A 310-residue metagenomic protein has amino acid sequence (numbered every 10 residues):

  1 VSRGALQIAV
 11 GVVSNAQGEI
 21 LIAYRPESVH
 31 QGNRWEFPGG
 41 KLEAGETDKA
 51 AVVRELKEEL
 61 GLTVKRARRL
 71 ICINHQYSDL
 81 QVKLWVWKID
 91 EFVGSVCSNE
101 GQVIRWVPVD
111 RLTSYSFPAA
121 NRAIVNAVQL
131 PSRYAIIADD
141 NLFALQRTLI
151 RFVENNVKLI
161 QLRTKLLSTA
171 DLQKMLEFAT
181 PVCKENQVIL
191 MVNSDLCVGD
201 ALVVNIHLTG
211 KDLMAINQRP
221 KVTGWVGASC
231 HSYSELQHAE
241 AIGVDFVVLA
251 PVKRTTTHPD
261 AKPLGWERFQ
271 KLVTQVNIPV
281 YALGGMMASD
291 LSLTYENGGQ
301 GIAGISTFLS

Functional and structural regions predicted by a protein language model:
V1-L21, C72: Conserved N-terminal beta-strand and adjoining loop/helix that marks the start of the Nudix/MutT-like hydrolase domain
E19-E59, I71: Conserved Nudix-box catalytic region and its N-terminal flanking loop in Nudix hydrolases and closely related
I73-S95: Active-site-adjacent beta-strand/loop module that shapes the phosphate/pyrophosphate-binding cleft
V86-K88, V96-Q129: NUDIX/MutT-family hydrolases
T164, G210-R219, F246-D260, G285-S310: Glycine-rich phosphate-binding active-site loops on the catalytic face of alpha/beta enzymes
Q173-S194, Q218-S232, D260-M287: Alpha-helix-loop-beta-strand connector modules within alpha/beta enzyme cores
L190-N205, H231-G243, V273-A282, M286-F308: Catalytic cores of alpha/beta
A201-G210, W225-T274: Glycine/Thr-rich beta-alpha phosphate-binding loop at enzyme active sites
